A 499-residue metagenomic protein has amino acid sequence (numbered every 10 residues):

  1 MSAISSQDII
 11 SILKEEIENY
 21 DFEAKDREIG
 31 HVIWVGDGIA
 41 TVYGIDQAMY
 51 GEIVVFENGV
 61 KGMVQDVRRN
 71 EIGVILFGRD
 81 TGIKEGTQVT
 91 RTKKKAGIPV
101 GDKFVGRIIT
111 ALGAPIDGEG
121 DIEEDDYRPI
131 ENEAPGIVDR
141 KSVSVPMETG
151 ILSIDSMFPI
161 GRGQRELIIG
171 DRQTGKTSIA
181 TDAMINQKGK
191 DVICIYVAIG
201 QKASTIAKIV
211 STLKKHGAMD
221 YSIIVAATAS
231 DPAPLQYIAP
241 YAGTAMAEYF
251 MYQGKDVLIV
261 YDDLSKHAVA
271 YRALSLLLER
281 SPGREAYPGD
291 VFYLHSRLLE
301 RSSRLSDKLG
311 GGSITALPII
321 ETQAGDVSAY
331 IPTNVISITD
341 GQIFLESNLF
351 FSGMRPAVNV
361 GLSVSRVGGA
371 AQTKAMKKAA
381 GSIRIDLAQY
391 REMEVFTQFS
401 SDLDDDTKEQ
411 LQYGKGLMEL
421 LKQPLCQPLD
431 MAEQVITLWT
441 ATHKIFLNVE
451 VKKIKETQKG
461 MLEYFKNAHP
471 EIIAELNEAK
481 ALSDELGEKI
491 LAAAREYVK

Functional and structural regions predicted by a protein language model:
M1, S5, I9, A24 (+20 more regions): Catalytic cores of large soluble enzymes that bind and process phosphate-bearing ligands
M1-R107, L112-I116: N-terminal accessory targeting/assembly segments
E18-D26, A96-V100, A114-D121, V138-S144 (+3 more regions): Active-site phosphate-binding and catalytic loops of NTP-dependent enzymes
H31-W34, T41, M63, G73-I75 (+17 more regions): Structured core elements
D37, I45-Q47, G59-V60, V67-N70 (+13 more regions): Short, ordered loop/turn segments at secondary-structure junctions
T87-V89, A96, V100-K103, I116-R165 (+2 more regions): P-loop NTPase nucleotide-binding/switch module
I151-D171, S178-I331, Q342-L345, L349 (+1 more regions): Switch/coupling sub-region of P-loop NTPases
Y249-Y252, K266, L276-K499: Conserved catalytic/coupling modules of large nucleotide/cofactor-utilizing molecular machines
